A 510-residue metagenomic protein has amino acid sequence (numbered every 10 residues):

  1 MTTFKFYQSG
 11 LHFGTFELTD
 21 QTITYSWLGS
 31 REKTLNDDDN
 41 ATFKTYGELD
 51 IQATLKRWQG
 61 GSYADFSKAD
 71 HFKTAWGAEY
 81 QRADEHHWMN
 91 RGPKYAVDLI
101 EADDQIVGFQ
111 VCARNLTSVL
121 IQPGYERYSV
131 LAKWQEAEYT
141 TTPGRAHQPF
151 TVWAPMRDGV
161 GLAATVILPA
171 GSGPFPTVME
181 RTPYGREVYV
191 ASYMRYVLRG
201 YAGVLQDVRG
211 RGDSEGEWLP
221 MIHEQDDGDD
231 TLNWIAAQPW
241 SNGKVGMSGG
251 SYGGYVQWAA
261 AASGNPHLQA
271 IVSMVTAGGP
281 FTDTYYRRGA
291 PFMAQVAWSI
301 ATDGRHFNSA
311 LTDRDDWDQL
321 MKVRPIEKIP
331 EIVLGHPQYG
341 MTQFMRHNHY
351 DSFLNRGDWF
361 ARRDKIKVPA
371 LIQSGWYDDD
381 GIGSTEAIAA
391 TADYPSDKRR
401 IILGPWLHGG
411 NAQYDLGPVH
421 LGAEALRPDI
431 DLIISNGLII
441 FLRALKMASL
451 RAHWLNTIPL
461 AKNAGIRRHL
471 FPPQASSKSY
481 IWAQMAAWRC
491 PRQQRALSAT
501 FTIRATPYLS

Functional and structural regions predicted by a protein language model:
K133-G173: N-terminal cap/lid segment of alpha/beta-hydrolase-fold proteins
T182, V188-Q206, I388-T391: Short amphipathic alpha-helix adjacent to the substrate-entry channel of hydrolases
G210-M221, A412-Q413: Glycine-rich "HGGG/HGxG" loop immediately N-terminal to the catalytic nucleophile of the alpha/beta-hydrolase
L219-P239, L432, N436: Alpha/beta-hydrolase active-site loop
P239-Y252: Alpha/beta-hydrolase fold nucleophile elbow
A262-K365: Accessory cap/linker subdomain of secreted extracellular hydrolases
R324, N411, P418-S510: C-terminal, loop-rich substrate-recognition/catalytic regions characterized by aromatic stacking residues
I366, I372-S374: Short beta-strand/loop motif that positions the catalytic acidic residue of the alpha/beta-hydrolase fold
